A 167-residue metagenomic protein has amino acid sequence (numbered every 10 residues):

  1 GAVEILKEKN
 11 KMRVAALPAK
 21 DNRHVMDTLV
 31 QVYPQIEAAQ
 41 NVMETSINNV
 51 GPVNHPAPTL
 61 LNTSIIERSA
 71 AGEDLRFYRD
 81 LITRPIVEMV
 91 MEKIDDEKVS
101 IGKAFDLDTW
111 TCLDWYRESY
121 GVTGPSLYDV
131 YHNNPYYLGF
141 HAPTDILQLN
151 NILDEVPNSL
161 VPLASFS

Functional and structural regions predicted by a protein language model:
G1-E92: Rossmann-like dinucleotide-binding core of oxidoreductases
P18, N22-M26, V87-D95, Y120 (+3 more regions): Generic structural signal for well-ordered, non-membrane alpha-helical segments in soluble metabolic enzymes
H24, T28-V32, K93-I101, P162 (+1 more regions): Amphipathic alpha-helical segments that form well-ordered structural scaffolds and often line/cohere around active
E44-T63, F105-W110, Y116-V122, S167: Short flexible/disordered coil segments
E73-P85, C112-L113, F140-Q148: Short, flexible active-site loops
R84-V87, I94-Y136: Small-residue-rich helix-loop
D114-S167: Long, low-complexity C-terminal extensions of enzymes
